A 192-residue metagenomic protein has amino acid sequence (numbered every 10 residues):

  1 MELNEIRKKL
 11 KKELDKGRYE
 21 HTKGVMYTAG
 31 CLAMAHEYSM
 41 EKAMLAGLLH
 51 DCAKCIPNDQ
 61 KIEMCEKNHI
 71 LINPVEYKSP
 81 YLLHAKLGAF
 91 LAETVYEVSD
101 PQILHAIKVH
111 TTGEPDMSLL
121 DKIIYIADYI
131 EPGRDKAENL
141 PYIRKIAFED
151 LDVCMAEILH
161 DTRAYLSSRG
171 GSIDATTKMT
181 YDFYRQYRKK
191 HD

Functional and structural regions predicted by a protein language model:
R7-K12, A35-E157: Divalent metal-dependent catalytic cores for phosphoryl transfer on phosphate-bearing substrates
K16-R18: A short, charge-rich alpha-helical start-of-domain segment used by transcription regulators
H21: N-terminal glycine-rich anion-binding loops that anchor highly charged ligand groups
A164-D192: Charged phosphate-binding loop/patch that engages nucleotide di/tri-phosphates or the phosphate backbone of nucleic
